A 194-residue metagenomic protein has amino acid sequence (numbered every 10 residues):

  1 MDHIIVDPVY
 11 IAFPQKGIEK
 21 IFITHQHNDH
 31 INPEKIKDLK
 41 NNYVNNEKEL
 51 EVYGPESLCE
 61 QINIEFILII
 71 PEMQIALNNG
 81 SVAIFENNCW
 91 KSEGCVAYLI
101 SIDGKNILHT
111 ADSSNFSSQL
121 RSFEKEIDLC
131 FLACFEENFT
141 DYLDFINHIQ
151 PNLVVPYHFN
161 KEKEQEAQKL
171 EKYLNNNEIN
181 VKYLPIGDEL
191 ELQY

Functional and structural regions predicted by a protein language model:
M1-K16, I64-K125, E137, P185-Y194: Core dinuclear metal-dependent hydrolase active-site scaffold
I5, F22, I107-H109, F131 (+1 more regions): Structural motif
V9-E56, K125-F131: Active-site metal-binding motif and surrounding structural segment of the metallo-beta-lactamase
I23, G54, L68, I84-E86 (+3 more regions): Structural signal for conserved beta-strand scaffold positions within catalytic alpha/beta enzyme cores
H25-H30, C89-S92, H109, H158: Histidine-centered active-site/metal-ligand motif
N42-A83, K172-Y173, I179-Y183: Non-globular, low-confidence helical/coil segments that flank catalytic cores
F116-Y194: Cap/insert and terminal regions of metallo-dependent hydrolase folds
